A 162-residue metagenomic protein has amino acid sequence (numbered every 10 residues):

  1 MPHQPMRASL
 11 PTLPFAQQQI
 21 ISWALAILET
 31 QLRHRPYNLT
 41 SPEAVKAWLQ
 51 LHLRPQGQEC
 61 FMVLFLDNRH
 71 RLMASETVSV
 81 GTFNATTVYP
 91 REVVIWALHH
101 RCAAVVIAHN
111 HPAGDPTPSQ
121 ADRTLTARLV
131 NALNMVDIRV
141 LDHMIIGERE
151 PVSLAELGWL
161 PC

Functional and structural regions predicted by a protein language model:
P2-S22, A26, P42-A47, S79-C162: Active-site-proximal loop/helix of nucleotide/amide-processing enzymes and allied scaffolds
Q17-S79: Long amphipathic N-terminal alpha/beta scaffold segment
